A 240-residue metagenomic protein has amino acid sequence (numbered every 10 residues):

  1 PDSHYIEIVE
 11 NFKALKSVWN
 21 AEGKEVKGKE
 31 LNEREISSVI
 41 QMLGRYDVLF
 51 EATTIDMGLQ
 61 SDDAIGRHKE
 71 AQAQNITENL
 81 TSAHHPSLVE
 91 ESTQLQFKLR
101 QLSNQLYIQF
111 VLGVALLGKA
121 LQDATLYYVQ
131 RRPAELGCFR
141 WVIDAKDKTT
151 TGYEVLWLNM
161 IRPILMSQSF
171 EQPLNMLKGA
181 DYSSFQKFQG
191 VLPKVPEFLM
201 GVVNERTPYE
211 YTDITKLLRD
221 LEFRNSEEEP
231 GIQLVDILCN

Functional and structural regions predicted by a protein language model:
D2-N240: Phosphate-ester processing/binding pockets and catalytic centers
